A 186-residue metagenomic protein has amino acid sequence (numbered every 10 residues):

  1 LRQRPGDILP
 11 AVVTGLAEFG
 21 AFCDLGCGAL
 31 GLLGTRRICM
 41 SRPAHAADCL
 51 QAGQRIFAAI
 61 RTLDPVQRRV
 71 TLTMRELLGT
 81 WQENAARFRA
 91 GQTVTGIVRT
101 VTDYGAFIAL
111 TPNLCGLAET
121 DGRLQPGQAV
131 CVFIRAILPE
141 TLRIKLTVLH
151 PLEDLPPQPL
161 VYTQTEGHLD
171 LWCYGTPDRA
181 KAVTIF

Functional and structural regions predicted by a protein language model:
L1-F186: Single-stranded RNA-binding regions, centering on S1/OB-family and related RNA-binding modules
